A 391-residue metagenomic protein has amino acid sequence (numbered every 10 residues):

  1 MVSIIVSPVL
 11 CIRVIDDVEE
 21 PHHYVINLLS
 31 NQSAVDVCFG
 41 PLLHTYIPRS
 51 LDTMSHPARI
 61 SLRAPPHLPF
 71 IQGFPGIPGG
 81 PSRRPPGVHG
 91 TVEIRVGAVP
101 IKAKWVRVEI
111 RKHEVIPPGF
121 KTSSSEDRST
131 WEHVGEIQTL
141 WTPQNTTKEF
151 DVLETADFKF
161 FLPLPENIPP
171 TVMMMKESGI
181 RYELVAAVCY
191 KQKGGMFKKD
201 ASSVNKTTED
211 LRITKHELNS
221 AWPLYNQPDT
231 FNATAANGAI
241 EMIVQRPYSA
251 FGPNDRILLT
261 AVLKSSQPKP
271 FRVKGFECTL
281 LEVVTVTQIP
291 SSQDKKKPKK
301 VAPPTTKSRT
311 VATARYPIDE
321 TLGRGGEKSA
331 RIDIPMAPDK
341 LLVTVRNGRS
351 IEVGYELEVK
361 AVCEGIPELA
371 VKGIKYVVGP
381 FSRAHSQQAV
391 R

Functional and structural regions predicted by a protein language model:
V2, V6-V9, D17-E19: Acidic, Ala/Val/Gly-enriched low-complexity intrinsically disordered segments
L10-V14, P21-R391: C-terminal beta-sandwich interaction modules and adjacent acidic, Ser/Thr/Pro/Gly-rich low-complexity tails used
